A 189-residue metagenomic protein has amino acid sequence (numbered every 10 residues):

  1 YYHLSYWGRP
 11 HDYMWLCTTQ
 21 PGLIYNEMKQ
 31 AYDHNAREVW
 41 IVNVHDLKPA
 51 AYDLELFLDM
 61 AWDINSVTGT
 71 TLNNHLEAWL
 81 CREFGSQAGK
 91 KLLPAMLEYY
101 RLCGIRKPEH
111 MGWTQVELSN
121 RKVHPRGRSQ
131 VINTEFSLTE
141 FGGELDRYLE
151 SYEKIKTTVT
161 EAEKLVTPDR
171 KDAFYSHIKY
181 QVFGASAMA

Functional and structural regions predicted by a protein language model:
Y1-V67, T71-E77: Catalytic-core regions of glycoside hydrolase
L76-A189: C-terminal non-catalytic alpha-helical accessory regions
